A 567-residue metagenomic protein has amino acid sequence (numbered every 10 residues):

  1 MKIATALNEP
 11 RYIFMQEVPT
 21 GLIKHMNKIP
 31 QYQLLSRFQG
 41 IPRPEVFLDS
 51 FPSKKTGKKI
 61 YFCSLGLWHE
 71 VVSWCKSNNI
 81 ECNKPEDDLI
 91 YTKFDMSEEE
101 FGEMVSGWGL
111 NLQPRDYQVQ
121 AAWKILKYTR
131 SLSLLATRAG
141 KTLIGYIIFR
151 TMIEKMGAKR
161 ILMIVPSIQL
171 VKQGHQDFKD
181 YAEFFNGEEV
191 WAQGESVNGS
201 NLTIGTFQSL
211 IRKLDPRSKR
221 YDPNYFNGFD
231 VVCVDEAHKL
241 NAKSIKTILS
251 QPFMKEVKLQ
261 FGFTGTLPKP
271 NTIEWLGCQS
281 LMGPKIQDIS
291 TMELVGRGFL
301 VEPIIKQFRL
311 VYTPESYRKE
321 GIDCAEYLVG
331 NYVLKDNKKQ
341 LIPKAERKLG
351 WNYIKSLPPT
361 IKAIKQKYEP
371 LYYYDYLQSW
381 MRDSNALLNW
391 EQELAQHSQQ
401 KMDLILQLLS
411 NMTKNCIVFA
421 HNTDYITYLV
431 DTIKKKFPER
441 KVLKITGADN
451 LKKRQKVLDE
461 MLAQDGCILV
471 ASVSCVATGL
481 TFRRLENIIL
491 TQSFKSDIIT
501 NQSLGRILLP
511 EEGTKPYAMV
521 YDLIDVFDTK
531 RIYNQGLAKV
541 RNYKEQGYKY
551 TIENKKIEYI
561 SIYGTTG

Functional and structural regions predicted by a protein language model:
Y128-M152: Walker A/P-loop
R160-V171, P358, N389-M402, L408-T432 (+1 more regions): Conserved strand-helix element at the start of the C-terminal RecA-like helicase core
I161, I168-G194, K436-R440: Conserved helix-turn-beta segment of the N-terminal RecA-like "Helicase ATP-binding" lobe in SF1/SF2 helicases
V190-W191, I417, T427-Y428, R440-A477: Conserved helicase ATPase core of P-loop NTP-dependent helicases/translocases
H238-I305, Y543: Post-DEXD/H (motif II) to motif III coupling segment of the RecA-like Helicase ATP-binding lobe
L267, K495-V520: Conserved SF2 helicase motif VI
I273-T413: Interdomain helical connector at the RecA1-RecA2 junction of SF1/SF2 helicase-like NTPases
V470-A471, T478-S493, Q502, A518-D522: A short beta-strand element within the Helicase C-terminal
